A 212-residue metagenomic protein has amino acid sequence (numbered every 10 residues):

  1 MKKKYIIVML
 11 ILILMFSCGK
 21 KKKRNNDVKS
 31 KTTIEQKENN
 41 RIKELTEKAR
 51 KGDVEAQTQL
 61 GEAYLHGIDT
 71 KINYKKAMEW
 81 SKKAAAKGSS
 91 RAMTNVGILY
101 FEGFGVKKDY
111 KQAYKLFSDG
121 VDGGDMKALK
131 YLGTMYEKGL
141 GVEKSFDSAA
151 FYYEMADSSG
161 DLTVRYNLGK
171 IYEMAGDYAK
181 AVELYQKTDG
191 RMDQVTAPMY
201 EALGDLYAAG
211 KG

Functional and structural regions predicted by a protein language model:
M15-S17: C-terminal motif of bacterial Sec signal peptides marking the signal peptidase cleavage site
G19-K21: Bacterial signal peptide processing site
R50-D53, H66-I68, A86-S89, E102-F104 (+5 more regions): Short helix-capping/linker turns of helical repeat alpha-solenoids
Q59-H66, T70, M93-E102, L116 (+4 more regions): Hydrophobic face of amphipathic alpha-helices that form TPR/SEL1-like repeat modules and related alpha-solenoid
